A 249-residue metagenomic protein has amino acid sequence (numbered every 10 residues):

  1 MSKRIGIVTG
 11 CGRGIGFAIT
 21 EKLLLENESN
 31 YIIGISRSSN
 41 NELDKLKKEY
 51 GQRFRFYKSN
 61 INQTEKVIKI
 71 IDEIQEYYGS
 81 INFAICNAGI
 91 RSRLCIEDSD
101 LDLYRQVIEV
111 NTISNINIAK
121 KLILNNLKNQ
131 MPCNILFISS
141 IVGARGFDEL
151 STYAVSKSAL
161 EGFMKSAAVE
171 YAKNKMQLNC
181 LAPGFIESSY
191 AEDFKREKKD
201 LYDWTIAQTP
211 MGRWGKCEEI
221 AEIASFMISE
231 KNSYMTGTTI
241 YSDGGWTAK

Functional and structural regions predicted by a protein language model:
G12-R13: Conserved glycine-rich cofactor-binding loop
L24, E28-L43: Conserved glycine-rich Rossmann-like NAD(P)H-binding loop of the short-chain dehydrogenase/reductase
C95-I96, D100-I108, T205: Substrate-binding pocket helix/loop in short-chain dehydrogenase/reductase
A119, S156, M164: Active-site helix of classical SDR
L124, V169-K173, S233: Alpha-helical segment proximal to the catalytic Tyr-Lys
S140: Residue(s) in the substrate-gating loop at a strand-loop-helix junction that position the organic substrate next
R213-S242, T247-A248: C-terminal substrate-recognition "lid" of short-chain dehydrogenase/reductases
